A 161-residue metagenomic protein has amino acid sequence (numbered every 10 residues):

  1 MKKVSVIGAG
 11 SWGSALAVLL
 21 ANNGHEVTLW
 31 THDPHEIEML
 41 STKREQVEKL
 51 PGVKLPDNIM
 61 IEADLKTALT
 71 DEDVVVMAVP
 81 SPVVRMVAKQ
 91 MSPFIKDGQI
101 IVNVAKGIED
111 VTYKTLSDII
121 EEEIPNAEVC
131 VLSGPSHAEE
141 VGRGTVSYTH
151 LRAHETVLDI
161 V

Functional and structural regions predicted by a protein language model:
M1-P51, A63: NAD(P)+-binding Rossmann beta1-loop-alpha1 motif at the extreme N-terminus of oxidoreductases
E36, Q46-P51, L55-D57, E128 (+1 more regions): Glycine-rich, flexible loop/turn motifs
R44-K49, D118-I120, V146-Y148: Short, hinge-like loop/turn segments at secondary-structure boundaries
L55, E62-T70, V74-G144: Rossmann-like NAD(P)(H) cofactor-binding subdomain of soluble oxidoreductases
G142-R152: Short beta-strand and adjoining strand-loop segment in the mid-core of the Rossmann-like NAD(P)-dependent dehydrogenase
H150-A153, V157-V161: Single conserved hydrophobic/aromatic residue that forms the stacking wall/gate of nucleotide- or nucleobase-binding
